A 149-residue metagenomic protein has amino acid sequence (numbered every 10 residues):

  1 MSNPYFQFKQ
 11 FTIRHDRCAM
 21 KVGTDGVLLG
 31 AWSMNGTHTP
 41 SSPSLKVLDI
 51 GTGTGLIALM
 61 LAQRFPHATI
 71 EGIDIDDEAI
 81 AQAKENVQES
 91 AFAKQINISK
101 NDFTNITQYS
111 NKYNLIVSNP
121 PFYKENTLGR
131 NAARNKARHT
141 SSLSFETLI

Functional and structural regions predicted by a protein language model:
M1-N35: Class I SAM-dependent transferase core
S44-G51: Conserved class I S-adenosyl-L-methionine
T54-P66: Conserved SAM-binding loop of SAM-dependent methyltransferases across substrates and taxa, primarily the Class I
T69-D74: Conserved SAM-binding motif I beta-strand of class I
D76-E78: Conserved SAM/SAH-binding beta-strand->alpha-helix loop
A83-K84: Conserved SAM-binding loop
F92-F103: Conserved SAM-binding strand-loop segment of SAM-dependent methyltransferases
P120-T147: Mobile active-site "lid"/loop adjacent to the S-adenosyl-L-methionine
